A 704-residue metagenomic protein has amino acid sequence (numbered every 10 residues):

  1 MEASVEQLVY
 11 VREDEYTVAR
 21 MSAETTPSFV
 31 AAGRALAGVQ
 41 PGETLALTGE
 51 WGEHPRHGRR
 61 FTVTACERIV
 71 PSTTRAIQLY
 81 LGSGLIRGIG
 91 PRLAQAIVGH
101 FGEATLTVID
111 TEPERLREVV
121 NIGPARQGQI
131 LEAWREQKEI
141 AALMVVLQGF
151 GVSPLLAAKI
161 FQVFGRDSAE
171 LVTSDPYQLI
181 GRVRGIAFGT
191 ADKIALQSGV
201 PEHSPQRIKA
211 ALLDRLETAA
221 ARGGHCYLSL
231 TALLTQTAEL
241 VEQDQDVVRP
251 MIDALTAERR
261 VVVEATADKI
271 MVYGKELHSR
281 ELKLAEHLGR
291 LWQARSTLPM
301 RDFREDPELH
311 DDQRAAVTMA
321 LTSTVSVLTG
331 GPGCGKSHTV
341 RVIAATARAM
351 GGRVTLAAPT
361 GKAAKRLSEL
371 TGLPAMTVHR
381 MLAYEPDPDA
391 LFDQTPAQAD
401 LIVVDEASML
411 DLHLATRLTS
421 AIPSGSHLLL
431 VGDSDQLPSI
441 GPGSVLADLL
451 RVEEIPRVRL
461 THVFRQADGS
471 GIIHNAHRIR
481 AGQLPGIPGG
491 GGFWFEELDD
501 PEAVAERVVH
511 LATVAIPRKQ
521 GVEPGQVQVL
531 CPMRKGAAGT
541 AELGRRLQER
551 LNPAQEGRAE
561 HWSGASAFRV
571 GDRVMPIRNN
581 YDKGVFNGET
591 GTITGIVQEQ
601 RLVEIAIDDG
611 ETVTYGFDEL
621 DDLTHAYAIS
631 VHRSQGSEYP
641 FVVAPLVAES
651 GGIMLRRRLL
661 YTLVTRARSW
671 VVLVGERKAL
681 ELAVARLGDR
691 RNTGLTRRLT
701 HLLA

Functional and structural regions predicted by a protein language model:
M1-L298, A704: Accessory, non-ATPase domains that flank or precede helicase/AAA+ motor cores in DNA-metabolism machines
L85, G330, A358, E406 (+1 more regions): The Walker A (P-loop) glycine that initiates the GxxxxGKT/S ATP-binding motif of P-loop NTPases
T218, R222, Y227, E239-D246 (+4 more regions): ASCE P-loop NTPase motor cores of helicases and related translocases
K336, V431-K583, T592-T594, V603: Conserved helicase motor core of P-loop NTPases
R353, Q398-L401, G425-L429, S669-V671: Loop/turn-to-beta-strand initiation segments
V378-S424, I629-H632, Y661: Conserved RecA-like ASCE ATPase "motif II neighborhood" in helicase/translocase motors
E406-L418, S434-S444, I653-L655: Conserved ATPase-coupling elements of RecA-like P-loop NTPase cores
A481, P576, E589-A704: C-terminal accessory regions
